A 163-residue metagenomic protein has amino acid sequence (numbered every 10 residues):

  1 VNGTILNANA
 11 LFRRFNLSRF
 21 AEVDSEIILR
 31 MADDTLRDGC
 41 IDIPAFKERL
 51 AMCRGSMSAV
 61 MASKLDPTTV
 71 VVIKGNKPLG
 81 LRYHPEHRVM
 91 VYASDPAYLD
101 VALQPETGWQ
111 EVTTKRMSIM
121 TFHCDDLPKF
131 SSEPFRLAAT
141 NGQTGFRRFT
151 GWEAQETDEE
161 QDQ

Functional and structural regions predicted by a protein language model:
V1-Q163: Conserved short alpha-helical segments that host acidic/polar catalytic motifs at enzyme active sites
